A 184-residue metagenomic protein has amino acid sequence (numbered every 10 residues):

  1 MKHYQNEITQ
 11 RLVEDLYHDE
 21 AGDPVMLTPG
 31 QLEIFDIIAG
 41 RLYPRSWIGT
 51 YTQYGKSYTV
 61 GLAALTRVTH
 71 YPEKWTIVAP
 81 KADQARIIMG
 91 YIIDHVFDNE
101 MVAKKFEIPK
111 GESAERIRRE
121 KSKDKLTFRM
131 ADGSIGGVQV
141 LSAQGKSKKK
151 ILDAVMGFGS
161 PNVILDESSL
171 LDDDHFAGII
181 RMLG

Functional and structural regions predicted by a protein language model:
M1-G184: Phosphate/NTP-binding elements of NTP-utilizing enzymes
